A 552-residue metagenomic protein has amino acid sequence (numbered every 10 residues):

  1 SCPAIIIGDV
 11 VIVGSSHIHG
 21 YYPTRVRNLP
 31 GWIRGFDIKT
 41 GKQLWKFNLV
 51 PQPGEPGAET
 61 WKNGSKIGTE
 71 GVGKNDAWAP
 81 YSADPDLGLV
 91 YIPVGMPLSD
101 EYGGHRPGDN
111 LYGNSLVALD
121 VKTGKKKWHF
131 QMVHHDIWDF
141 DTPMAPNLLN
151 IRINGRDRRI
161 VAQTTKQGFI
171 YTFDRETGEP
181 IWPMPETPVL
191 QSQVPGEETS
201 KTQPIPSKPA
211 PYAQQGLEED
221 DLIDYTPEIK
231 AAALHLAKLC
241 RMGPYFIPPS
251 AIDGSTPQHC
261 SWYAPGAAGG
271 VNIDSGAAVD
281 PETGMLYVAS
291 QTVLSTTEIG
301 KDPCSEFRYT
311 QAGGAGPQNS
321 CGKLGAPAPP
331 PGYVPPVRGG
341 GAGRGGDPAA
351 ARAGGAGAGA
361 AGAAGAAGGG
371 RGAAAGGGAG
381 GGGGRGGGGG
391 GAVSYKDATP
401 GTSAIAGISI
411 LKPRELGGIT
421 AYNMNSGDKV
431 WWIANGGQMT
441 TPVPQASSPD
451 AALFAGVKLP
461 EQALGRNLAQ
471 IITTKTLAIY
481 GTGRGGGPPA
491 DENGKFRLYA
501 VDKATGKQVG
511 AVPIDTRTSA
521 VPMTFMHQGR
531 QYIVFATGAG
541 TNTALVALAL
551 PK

Functional and structural regions predicted by a protein language model:
S1-K552: Beta-sheet-rich non-transmembrane sensory/scaffold domains
